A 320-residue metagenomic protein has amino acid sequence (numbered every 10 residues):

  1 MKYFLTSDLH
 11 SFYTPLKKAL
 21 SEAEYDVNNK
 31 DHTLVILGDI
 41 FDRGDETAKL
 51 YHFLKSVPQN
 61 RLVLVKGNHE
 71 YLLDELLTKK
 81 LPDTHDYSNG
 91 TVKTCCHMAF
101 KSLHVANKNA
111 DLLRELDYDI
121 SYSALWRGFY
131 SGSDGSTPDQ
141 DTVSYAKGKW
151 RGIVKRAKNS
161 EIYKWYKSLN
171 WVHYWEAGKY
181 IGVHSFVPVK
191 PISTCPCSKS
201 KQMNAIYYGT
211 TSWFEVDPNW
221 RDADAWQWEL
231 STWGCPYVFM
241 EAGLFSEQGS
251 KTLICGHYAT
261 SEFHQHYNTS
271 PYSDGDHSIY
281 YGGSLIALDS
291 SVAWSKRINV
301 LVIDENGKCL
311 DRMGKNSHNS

Functional and structural regions predicted by a protein language model:
M1-F53: N-terminal active-site segment of His-dependent metallophosphoesterases
T6-S7, V35-G38, L64-N68, G182-V183 (+2 more regions): Active-site neighborhood of phospho(di)ester-bond hydrolases with catalytic His/Asp-centered motifs
H10-T14, D42-D45, H69-D74, A242-G243 (+2 more regions): Active-site environment of divalent metal-dependent phosphoester hydrolases
N29-D31, Q59-R61, G249-K251: A general structural motif
A48-Y51, K55-H173, A205: Active-site neighborhood of divalent metal-dependent phosphoester bond hydrolases
K149-Q265: His/acidic metal-ligating clusters that form di-metal
C255-S291: A conserved acidic, glycine/proline-rich C-terminal tail/linker
S278-S320: Binuclear metal-dependent phosphoesterase catalytic core
